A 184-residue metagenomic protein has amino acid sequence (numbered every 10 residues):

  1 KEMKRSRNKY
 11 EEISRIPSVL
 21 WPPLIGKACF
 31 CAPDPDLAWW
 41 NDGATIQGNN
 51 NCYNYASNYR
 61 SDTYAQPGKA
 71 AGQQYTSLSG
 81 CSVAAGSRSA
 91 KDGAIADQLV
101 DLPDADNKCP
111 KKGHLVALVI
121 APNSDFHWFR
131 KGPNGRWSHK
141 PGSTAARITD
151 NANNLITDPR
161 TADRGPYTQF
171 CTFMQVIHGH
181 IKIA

Functional and structural regions predicted by a protein language model:
M3, N8-E11: Extreme N-termini of proteins with methionine-enriched Sec-type signal peptides or N-terminal signal-anchor
E11-A28: Acidic, proline/serine/threonine- and glycine-rich low-complexity intrinsically disordered segments
L24-G26, T76, D104, S124 (+1 more regions): Disulfide-bonded cysteine motifs in exported proteins
G26-V100, K112: Cysteine-nucleophile protease catalytic domains, especially the papain-like/related folds used in DUB/UBL proteases
L78-T144: ...with weaker cross-activation on analogous glycine-rich loops/strands in unrelated enzymes
G135-A184: Active-site or metal-binding loop neighborhoods of secreted/extracellular toxin and effector enzymes
